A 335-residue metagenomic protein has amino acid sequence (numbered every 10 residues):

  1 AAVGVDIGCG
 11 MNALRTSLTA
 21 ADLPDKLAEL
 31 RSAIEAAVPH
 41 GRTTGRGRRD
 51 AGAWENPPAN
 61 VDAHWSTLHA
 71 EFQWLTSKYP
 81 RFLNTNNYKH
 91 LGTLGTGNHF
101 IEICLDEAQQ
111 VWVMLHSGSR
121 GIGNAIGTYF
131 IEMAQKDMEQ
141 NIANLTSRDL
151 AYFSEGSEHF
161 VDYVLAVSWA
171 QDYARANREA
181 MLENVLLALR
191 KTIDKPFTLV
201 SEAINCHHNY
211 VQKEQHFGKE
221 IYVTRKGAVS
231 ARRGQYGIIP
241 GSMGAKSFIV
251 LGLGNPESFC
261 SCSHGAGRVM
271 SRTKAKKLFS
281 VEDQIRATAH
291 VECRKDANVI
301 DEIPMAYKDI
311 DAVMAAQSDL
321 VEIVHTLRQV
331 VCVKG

Functional and structural regions predicted by a protein language model:
A1-G8, N12: Active-site cofactor/substrate anionic-group-binding motifs, chiefly glycine- and Lys/Arg-rich phosphate-binding loops
G8-C9, D25-G41, N56-G335: Domain-length cofactor-binding catalytic modules of enzymes
T16-T19: Acidic, low-complexity central loop/insert segments
A21-L23: Short, polar/flexible loop-turn hinges at active-site or ligand-entry regions and domain interfaces
H40-R48: Mid-sequence, gly/pro-rich, charge-dense loop/helix-turn segments that line enzyme active sites
R48-W54: Active-site-proximal segment of RNA-dependent polymerases
